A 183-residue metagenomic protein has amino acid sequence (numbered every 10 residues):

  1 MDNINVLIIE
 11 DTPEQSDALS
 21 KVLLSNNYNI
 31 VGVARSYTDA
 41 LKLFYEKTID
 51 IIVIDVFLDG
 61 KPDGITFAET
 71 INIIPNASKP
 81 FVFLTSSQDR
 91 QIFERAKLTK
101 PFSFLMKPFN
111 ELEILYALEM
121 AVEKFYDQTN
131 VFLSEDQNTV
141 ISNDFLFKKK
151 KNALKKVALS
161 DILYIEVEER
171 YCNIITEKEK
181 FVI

Functional and structural regions predicted by a protein language model:
M1-N3, N76: Short, flexible coil/linker segments at domain boundaries that flank nucleotide/cofactor-interacting
I4, I8, T12-T38: Two-component/phosphorelay signaling modules centered on CheY-like receiver
N5, N29-I30, K79-F81, E179-F181: Short active-site oxyanion
E10, E113, E166: Acidic-residue sensor for enzyme active/binding pockets
D17, K21-S25, L41-S134: CheY-like receiver
D127-I183: Conserved binding/recognition cores within well-folded domains
